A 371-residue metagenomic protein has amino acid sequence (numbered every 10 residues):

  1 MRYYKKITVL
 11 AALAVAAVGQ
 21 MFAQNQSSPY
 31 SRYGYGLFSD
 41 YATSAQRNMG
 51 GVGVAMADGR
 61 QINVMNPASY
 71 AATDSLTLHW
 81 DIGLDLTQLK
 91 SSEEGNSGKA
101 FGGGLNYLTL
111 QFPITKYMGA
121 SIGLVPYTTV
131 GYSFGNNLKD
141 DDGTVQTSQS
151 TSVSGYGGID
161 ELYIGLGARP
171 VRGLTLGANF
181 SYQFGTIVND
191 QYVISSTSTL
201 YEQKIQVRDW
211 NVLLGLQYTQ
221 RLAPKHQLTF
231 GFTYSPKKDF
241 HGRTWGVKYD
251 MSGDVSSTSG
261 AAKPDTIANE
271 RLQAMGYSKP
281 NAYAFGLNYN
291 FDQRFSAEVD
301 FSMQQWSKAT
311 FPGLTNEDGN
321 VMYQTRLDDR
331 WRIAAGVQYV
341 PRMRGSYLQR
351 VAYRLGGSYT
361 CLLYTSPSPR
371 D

Functional and structural regions predicted by a protein language model:
M21-T128: N-terminal, post-signal peptide beta-strand-biased segments of exported outer-membrane/organellar beta-barrel and other
N48, H79-D81, G119-S121, T175-G177 (+6 more regions): Residue-level detector of the transmembrane beta-barrel scaffold of outer-membrane proteins
M49, N66-S69, I82, G103 (+6 more regions): Residues on the lipid-exposed face of transmembrane beta-strands in outer-membrane beta-barrel proteins
G53, L84-K90, L124-T128, Y182-T186 (+5 more regions): Transmembrane beta-strands of outer-membrane beta-barrel pores
Y70-L78, I114-Y117, G173, R221-L228 (+2 more regions): Short loop/turn motifs that connect adjacent beta-strands in outer-membrane beta-barrel proteins
Q88-A100, T129-G157, G185-L213, H241-S278 (+2 more regions): Extracellular/periplasm-exposed beta-strand and loop segments of Gram-negative cell-envelope proteins, dominated by
M275-S346: Long, well-ordered mid-to-C-terminal structural blocks that present hydrophobic/aromatic surfaces
Y364-D371: Conserved small/polar residues in nucleotide/adenosyl-binding loops
